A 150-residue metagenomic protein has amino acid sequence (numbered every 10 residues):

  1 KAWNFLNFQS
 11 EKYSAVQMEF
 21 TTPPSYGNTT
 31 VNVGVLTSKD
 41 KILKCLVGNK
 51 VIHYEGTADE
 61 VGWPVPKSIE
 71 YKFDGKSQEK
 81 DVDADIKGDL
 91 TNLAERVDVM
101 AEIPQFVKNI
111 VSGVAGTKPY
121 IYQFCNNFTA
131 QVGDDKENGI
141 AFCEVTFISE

Functional and structural regions predicted by a protein language model:
K1-E150: Structured soluble/peripheral alpha/beta segments that form catalytic or ligand/cofactor-binding pockets
